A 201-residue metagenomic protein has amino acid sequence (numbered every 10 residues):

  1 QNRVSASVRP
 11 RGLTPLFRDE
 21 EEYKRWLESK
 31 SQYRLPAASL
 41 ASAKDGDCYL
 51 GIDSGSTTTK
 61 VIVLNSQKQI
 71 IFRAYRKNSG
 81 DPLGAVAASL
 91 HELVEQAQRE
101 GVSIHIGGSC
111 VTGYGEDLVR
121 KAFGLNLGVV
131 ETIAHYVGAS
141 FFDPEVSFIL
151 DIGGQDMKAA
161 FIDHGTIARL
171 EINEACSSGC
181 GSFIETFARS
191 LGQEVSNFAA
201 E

Functional and structural regions predicted by a protein language model:
Q1-S7, V137, I184-E185: Glycine-rich phosphate-binding/hydrolytic loop that grips phosphoryl groups
N2-E131: N-terminal glycine/serine-rich phosphate-binding loop of ATP-dependent small-molecule kinases, especially carbohydrate
T58-V61, Y136, G154-A160, R169 (+1 more regions): Short glycine/serine/threonine-rich phosphate/pyrophosphate-binding segments that cradle anionic phosphate groups
I62-N65, V86, L118-G124, F141 (+4 more regions): Short acidic, glycine/serine/threonine-rich loops at helix termini
N78-L83, A88, T166-E201: Glycine-rich phosphate-binding loop plus the immediately following alpha-helix
H105-G113, L127-T132, F148-I152, R169-I172 (+1 more regions): General beta-strand structural signal in soluble alpha/beta enzymes
Y114, G154-M157, H164-G165, G192: Short, ordered loop/turn segments at secondary-structure junctions
F141-F142, S147: Phosphate/diphosphate-binding loops
